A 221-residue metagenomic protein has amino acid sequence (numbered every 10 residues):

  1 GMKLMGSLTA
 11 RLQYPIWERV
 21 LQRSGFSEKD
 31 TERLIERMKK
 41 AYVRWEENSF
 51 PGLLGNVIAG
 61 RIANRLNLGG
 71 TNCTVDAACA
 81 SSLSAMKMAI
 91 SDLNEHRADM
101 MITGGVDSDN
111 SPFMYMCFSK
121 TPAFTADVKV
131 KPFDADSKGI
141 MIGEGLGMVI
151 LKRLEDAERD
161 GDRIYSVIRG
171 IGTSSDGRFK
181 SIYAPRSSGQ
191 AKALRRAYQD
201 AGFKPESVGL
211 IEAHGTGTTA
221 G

Functional and structural regions predicted by a protein language model:
G1-G221: Condensing-enzyme catalytic core of the thiolase-fold
